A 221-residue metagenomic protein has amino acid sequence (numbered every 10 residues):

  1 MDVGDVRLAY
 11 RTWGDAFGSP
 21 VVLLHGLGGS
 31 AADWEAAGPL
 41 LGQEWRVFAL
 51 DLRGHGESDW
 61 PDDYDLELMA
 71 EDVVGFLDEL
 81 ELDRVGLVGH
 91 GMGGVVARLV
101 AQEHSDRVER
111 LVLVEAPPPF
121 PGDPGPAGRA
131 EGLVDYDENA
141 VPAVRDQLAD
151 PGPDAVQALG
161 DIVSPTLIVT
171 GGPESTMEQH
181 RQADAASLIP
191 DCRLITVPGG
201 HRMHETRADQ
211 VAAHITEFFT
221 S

Functional and structural regions predicted by a protein language model:
V6-D59: Conserved HGGG/HGGXW glycine-rich cap/lid loop of the alpha/beta-hydrolase fold
D33-E35, S58-D63, D123-G125, Q179-H180: Conserved catalytic-core motifs of eukaryotic protein kinase domains, centered on the activation segment
D51-G54, P61, P117, G200: Short beta-to-alpha linker loops that shape the active-site pocket of alpha/beta-hydrolase fold enzymes
L68-V85: Conserved acidic catalytic loop of the alpha/beta-hydrolase fold
D83-P121: Conserved hydrolase catalytic core segment
V108-E109, I189-C192: Core-facing hydrophobic residues within beta-strands of well-ordered domains
N139, Q147-L188, T196-P198, R202-H204 (+1 more regions): Conserved serine/cysteine hydrolase catalytic core
E205-E217: Post-His helix in hydrolase/transferase enzymes
